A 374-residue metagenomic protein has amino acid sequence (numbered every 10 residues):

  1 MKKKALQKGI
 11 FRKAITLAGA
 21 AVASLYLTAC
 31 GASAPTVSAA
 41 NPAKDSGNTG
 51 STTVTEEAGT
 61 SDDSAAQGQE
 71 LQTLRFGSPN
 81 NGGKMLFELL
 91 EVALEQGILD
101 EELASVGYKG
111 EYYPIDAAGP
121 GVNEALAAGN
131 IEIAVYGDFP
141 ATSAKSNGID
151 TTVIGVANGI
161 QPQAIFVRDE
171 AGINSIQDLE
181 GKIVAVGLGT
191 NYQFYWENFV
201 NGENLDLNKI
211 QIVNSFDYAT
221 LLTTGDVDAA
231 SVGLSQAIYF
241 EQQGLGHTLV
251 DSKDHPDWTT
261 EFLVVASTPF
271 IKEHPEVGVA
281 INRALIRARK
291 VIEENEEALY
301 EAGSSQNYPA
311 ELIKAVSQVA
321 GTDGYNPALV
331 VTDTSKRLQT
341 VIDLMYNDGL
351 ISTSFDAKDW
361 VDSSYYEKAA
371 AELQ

Functional and structural regions predicted by a protein language model:
L25-A29: C-terminal motif of bacterial Sec signal peptides marking the signal peptidase cleavage site
C30-V54: Bacterial lipoprotein signal-peptidase II cleavage site
G59, G68, T73-E95, G189: Extracytoplasmic "Venus flytrap"
N80-K84, E273-S352: Secondary-structure end/capping motifs
G119-E132, S146-G148, Q177-E180, G202 (+1 more regions): Short helices/loops that flank or line small-molecule/ion binding pockets
F139, Q211, D217-S305: Pocket-lining segment of extracytoplasmic ligand-binding domains
R168-I183, E273-E276: Flexible hinge/capping segments at coil-to-helix
D343-Q374: Conserved C-terminal helix/tail region of periplasmic/extracytoplasmic solute-binding proteins
